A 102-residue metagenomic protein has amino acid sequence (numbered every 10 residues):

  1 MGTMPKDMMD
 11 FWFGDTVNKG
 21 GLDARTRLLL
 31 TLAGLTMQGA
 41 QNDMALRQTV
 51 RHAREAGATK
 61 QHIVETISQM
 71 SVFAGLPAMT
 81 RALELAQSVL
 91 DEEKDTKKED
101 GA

Functional and structural regions predicted by a protein language model:
M1-L28, M37, E55, M79-A102: Acidic, glycine/proline-rich low-complexity segments that act as flexible tails and inter-domain linkers
M9, L29, A45-L46, I63: N-terminal alpha-helical segment
G14-V17, G34, V50-R54, V64-S68: Amphipathic alpha-helical segments within well-ordered protein domains
D23-L29, K60-E65: Alpha-helical scaffolds flanking conserved acidic
L28-Q38, S68-Q69: Contiguous, well-ordered alpha-helical segments that form the cores/surfaces of helical PPI scaffolds
G34-N42, A58, A74-G75: Short alpha-helix boundary/capping elements
N42-Q61, R81-V89: Extended intrinsically disordered, low-complexity coil regions enriched in Ser, Thr, Gly, Ala and often Pro
Q69, L76-P77: Substrate/cofactor-recognition hotspot
